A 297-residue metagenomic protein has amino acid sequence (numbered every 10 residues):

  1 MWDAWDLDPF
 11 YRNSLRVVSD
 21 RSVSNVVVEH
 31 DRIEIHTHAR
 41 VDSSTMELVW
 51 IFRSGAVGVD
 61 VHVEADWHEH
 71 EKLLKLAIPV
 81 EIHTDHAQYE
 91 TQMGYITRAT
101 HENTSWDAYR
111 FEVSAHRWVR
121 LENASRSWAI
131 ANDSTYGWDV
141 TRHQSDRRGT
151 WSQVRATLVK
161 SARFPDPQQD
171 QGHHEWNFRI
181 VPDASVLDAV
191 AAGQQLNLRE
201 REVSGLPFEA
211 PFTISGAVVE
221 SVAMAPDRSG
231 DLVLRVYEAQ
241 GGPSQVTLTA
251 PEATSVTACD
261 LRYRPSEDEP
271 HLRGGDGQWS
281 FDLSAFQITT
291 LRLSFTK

Functional and structural regions predicted by a protein language model:
M1-K297: C-terminal (or distal) subdomains of carbohydrate-active enzymes
